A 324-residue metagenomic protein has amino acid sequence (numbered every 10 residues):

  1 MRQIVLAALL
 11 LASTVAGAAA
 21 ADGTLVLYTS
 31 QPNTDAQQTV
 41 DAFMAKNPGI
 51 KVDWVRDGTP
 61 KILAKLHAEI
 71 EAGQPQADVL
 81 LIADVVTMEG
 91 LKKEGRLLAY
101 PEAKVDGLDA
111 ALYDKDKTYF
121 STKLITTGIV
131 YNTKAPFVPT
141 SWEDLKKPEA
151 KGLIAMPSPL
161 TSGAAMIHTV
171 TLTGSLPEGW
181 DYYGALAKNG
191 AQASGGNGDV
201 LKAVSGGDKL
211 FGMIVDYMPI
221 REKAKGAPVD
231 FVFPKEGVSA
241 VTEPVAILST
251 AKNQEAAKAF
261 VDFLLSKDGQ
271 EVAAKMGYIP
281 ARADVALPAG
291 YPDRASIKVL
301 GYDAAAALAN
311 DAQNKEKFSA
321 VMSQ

Functional and structural regions predicted by a protein language model:
M1-A19: Gram-negative bacterial Sec-dependent N-terminal signal peptides
L25-V26, S30-D53, K61-I62, E222: Short, polar/charged alpha-helical segment
S30-Q37, T59-P60, P75-D208: Extracytoplasmic ligand-binding site segments that recognize negatively charged/polar headgroups
V86-G90, S205, L210-P228: A ligand-binding cleft/hinge motif common to bilobed small-molecule-binding domains
L98-K104, K117-S121, E143, F211 (+3 more regions): Short beta-strand->loop
I125, G184-L186, A193-S194, K225-A251 (+1 more regions): Periplasmic-binding protein-like
G179-D181, A281-Q324: An extracytoplasmic/periplasmic, membrane-proximal ligand-sensing/linker region
S239, L248-Y302: Mature extracytoplasmic/periplasmic domains
